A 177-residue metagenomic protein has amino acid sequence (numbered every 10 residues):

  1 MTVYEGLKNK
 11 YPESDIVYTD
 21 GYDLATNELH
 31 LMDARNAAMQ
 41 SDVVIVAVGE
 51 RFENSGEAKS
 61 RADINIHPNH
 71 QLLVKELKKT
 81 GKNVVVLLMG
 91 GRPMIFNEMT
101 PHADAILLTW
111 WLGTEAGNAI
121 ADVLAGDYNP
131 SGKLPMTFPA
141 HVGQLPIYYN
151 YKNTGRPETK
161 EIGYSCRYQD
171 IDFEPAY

Functional and structural regions predicted by a protein language model:
M1-A37: Functional beta-strand-loop-alpha-helix junction segments that form "active/interaction loops" within catalytic
M1-Y4, K8-Y11, M89-Y177: Secreted, periplasmic, or luminal enzymes acting at the cell surface/secretory milieu
K8, V74-G81: Surface-exposed amphipathic alpha-helices with a cationic face
E13-S14, T80-V84, A103: A short helix->loop->beta-strand "cap" motif at the edges of active sites that frequently abuts
S41: An anion/phosphate-binding loop that grips the pyrophosphate of nucleotide cofactors and donors
V48-P68: Glycine/threonine-rich flexible loop motifs
N69-V74, V84-V86, I106, I120: Extended, hydrophobic alpha-helical segments in both membrane/secreted and soluble proteins
